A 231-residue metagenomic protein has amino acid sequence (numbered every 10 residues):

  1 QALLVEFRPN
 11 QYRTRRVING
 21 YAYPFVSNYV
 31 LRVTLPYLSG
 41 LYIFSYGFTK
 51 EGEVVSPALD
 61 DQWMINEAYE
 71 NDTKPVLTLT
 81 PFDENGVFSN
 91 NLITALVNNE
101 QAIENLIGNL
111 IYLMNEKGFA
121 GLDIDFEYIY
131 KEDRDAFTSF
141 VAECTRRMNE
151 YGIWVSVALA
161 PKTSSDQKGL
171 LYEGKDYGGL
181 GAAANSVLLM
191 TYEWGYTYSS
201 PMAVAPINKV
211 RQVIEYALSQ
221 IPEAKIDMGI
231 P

Functional and structural regions predicted by a protein language model:
Q1-V5: Extended, hydrophobic interaction surfaces within ordered domains
E6-N109: Glycan-recognition patch characteristic of GH18 chitinases/ENGases and related GlcNAc/peptidoglycan-binding proteins
Q11-T14, R32-Y37, Y69-N71, N115-E116 (+3 more regions): Extracellular/periplasmic catalytic domains that process cell-envelope and extracellular macromolecules
I18-G20, S39-I43, T73-L79, L122-I124 (+3 more regions): Hydrophobic faces of well-ordered beta-strands that scaffold small-molecule active sites in alpha/beta enzyme cores
Y23-F25, Y46, T80-F82, E127-I129 (+3 more regions): Active-site beta-loop-alpha junctions enriched in small/polar residues
S45, N105-A136, N185-S200: Active-site groove signature of glycoside hydrolases
K50-D60, R134-P231: Substrate-binding surface in catalytic domains of secreted glycosidases
A95-N98, I129, Y172, M202: Pocket-edge positions in alpha/beta enzyme catalytic cores
